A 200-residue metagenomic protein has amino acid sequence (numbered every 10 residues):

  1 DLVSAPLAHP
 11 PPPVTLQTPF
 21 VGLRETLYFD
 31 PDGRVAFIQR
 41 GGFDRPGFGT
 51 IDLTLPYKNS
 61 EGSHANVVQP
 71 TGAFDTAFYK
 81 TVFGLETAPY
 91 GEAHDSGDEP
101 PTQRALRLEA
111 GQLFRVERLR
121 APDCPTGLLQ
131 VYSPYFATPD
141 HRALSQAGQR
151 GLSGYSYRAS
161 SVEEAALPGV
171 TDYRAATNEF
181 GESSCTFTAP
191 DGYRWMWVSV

Functional and structural regions predicted by a protein language model:
D1-L2, L23-D32, E61-T71, V116-Y135 (+2 more regions): Vicinal oxygen chelate
L2-F48: Extended, hydrophobic interaction surfaces within ordered domains
P6, D75-Y79, E164-P168: Hydrophobic side chains in well-ordered alpha-helices
P10-P11, T81-T87, G169-D172: Conserved acetyl-CoA-binding loop of GNAT-fold acetyltransferases
Q17-G22, V68-T126: Core segments of cupin and vicinal oxygen chelate
F29-P31, V35-A77, T87-S96: Surface-exposed beta-loop interaction hotspot
L53, Q103-E109, H141-S145: Short, P/G- and charge-enriched loop/turn segments at secondary-structure junctions
Y173-R174, M196: Ligand-binding pocket scaffold of soluble enzyme catalytic domains
